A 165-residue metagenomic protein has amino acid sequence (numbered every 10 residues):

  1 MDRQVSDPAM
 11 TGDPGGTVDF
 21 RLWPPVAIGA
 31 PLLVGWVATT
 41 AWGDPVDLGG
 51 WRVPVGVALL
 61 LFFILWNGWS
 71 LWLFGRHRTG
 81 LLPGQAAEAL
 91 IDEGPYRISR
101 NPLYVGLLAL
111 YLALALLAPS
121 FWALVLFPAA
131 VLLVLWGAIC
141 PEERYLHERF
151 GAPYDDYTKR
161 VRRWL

Functional and structural regions predicted by a protein language model:
M1-E93, V105-L165: Membrane-anchoring alpha-helices and their flanking helix-loop junctions
Y96: Solvent-exposed interhelical
N101: Extended, alpha-helix-rich binding/interface surfaces that flank or overlap catalytic cores and mediate recognition
